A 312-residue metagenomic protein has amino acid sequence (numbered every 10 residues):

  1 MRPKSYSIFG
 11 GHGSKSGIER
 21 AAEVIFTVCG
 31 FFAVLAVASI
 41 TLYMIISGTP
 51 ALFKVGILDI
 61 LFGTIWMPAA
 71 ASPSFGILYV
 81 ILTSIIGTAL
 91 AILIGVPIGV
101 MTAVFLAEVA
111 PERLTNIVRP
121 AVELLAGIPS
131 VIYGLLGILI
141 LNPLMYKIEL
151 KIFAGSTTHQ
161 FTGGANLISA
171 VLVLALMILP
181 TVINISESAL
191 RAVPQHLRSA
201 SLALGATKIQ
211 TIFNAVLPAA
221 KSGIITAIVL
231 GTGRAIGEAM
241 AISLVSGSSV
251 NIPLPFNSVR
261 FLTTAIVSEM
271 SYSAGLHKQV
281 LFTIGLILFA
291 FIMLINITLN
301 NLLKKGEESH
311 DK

Functional and structural regions predicted by a protein language model:
M1-G30, L299-K312: Transmembrane alpha-helical segments of polytopic membrane transport and secretion proteins
E23, I98-G137, D311: Cytoplasmic-entry segments and transmembrane alpha-helices of multi-pass inner-membrane transporters
A38-T64, F256: Interfacial/capping segments of alpha-helical transmembrane domains
K54-L78, G134-L176, S246: Membrane-interfacial helix termini and adjacent extracytoplasmic/periplasmic loops of multi-pass transporters
F75-F105: Transmembrane alpha-helix signature in integral membrane proteins
L124, I128, V182-S186, P194 (+2 more regions): Transmembrane alpha-helices
E187-R191, Q195, L202, S271-K312: C-terminal transmembrane helix and the adjacent membrane-cytosol boundary/short C-terminal tail of inner/organellar
T232-L276: Glycine-rich helix-loop "coupling/hinge" segments at transmembrane-helix boundaries in multipass transporters
